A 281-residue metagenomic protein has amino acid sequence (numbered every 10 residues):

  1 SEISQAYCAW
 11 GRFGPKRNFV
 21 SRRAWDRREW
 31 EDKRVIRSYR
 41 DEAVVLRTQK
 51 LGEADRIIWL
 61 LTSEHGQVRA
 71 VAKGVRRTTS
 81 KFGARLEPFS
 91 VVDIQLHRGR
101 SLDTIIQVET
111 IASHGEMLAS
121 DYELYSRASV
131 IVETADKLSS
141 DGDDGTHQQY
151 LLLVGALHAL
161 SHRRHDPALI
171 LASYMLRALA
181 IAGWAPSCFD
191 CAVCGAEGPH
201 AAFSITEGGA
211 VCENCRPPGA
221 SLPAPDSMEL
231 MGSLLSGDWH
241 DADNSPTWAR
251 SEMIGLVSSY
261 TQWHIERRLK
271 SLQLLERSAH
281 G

Functional and structural regions predicted by a protein language model:
S1-S4, S21: Serine residues within intrinsically disordered or low-complexity segments
G11-G14: Residue-identity detector for glycine
F19-V20, R28-G281: Non-catalytic alpha-helical scaffolds and adjoining flexible linkers that form interface surfaces for assembly
